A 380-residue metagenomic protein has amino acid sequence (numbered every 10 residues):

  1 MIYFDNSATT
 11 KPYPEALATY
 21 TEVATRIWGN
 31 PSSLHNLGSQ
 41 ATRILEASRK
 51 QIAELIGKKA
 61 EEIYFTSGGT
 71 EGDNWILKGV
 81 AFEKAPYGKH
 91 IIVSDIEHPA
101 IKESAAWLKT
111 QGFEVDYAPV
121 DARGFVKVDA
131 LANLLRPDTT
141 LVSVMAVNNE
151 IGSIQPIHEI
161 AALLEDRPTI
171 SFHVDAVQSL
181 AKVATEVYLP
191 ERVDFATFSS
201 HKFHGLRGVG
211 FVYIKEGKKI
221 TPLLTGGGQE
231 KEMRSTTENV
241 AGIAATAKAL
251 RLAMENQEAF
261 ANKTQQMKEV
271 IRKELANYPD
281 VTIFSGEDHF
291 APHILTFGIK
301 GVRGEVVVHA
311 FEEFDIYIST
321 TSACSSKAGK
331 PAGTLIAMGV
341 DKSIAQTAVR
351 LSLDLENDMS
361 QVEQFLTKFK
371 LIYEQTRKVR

Functional and structural regions predicted by a protein language model:
M1-R380: Pyridoxal 5′-phosphate
